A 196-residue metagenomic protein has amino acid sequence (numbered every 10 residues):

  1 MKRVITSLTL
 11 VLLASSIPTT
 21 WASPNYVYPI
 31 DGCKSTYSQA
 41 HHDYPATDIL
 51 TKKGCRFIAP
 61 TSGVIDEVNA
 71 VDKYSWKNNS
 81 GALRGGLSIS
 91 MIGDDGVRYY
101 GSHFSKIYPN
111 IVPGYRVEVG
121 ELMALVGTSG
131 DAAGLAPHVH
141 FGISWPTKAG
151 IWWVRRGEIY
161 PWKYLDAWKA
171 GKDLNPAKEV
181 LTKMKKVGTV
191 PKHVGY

Functional and structural regions predicted by a protein language model:
M1-V4: Positively charged n-region of N-terminal signal peptides that target proteins for export
L8-S16: Bacterial N-terminal signal peptides
P18-S88, I92, V119, T128 (+2 more regions): Surface-exposed, glycine-biased beta-strand/turn segments
H41-Y44, G93, H103, H138-H140: Histidine-centered active-site/metal-ligand motif
L50-K52, I58-A59, D95-G120: Short histidine-centered loop motifs in beta-beta connectors
E67, H103-K106, L125-T128: A residue-level detector for short acidic-glycine micro-motifs
Y74-N79, V126-H140, P146: Active-site loop architecture of trypsin-fold serine endopeptidases
G86, A136-H138, R156: Short edge beta-strand segments in beta-sheet-rich domains
